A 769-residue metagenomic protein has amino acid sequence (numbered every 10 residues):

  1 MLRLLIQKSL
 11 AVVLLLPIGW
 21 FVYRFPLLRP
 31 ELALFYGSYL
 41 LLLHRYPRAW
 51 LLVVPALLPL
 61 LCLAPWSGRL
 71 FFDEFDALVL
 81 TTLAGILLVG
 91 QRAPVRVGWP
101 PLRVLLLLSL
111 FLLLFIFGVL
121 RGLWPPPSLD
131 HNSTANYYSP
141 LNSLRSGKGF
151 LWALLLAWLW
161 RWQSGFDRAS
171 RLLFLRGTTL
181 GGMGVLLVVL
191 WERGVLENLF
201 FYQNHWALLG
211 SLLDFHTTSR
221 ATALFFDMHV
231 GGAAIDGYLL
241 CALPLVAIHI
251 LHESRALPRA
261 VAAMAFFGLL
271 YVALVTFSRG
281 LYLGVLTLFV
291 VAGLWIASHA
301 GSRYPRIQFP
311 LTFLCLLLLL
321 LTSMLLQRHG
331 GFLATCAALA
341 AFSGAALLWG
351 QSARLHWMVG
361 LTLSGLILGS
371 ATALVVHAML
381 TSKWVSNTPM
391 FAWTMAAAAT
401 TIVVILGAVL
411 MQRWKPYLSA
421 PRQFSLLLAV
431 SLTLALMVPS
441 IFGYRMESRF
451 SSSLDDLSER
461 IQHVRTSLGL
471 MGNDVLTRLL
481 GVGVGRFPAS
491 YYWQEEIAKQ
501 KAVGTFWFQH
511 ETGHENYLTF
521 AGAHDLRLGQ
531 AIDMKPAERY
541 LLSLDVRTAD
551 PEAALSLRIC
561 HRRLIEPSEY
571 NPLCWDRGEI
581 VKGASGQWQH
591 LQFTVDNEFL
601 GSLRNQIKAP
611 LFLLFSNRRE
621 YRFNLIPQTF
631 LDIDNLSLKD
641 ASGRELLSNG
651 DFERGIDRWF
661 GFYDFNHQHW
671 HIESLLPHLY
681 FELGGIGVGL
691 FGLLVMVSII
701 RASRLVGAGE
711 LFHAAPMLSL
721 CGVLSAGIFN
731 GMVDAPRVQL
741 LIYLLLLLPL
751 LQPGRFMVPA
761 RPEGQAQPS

Functional and structural regions predicted by a protein language model:
L2-P17, F21, F35-L40, L83 (+11 more regions): Alpha-helical transmembrane segments of multi-pass inner-membrane proteins
L41-L151, L319, L366-T381, C721-L724: N-terminal hydrophobic segments of proteins, predominantly signal-anchor/transmembrane helices of inner/organellar
A56, C62-P65, R328, S674-L683 (+1 more regions): Membrane helix-loop boundary segments at the extracytoplasmic
A64, D130-S139, S211-H229, T381-V385 (+2 more regions): Juxtamembrane membrane-water interface segments that cap and precede transmembrane helices
E197, V464-W507, S642-H669, L679 (+1 more regions): TM-adjacent membrane-interface loops and short helices in multi-pass inner/ER membrane proteins
T222, D227-M228, L270, L480 (+2 more regions): A conserved mid-to-late transmembrane alpha helix and its immediate loop/hinge that forms the functional core
G522-I559, L591-F599, T629, I633-L638 (+2 more regions): Extra-cytoplasmic beta-strand recognition segments
S568-A609: Extracellular carbohydrate recognition and processing domains and analogous Trp-centered ligand-binding platforms
